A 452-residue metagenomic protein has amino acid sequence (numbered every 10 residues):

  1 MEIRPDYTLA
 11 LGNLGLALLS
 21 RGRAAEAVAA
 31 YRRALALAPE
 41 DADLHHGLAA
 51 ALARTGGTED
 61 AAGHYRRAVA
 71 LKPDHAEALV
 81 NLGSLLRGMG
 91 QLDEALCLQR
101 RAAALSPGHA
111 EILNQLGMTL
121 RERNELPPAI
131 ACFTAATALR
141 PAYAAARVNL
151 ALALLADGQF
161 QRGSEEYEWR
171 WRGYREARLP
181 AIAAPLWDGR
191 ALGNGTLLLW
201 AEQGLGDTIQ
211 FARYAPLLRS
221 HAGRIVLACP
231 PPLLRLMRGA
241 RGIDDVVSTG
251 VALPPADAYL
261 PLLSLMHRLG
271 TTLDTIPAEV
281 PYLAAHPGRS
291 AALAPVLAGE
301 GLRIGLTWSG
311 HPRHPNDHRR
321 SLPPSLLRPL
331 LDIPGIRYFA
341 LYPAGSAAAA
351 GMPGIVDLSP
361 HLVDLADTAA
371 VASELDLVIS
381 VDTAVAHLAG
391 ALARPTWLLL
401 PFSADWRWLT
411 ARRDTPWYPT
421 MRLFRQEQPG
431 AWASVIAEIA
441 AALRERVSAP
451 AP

Functional and structural regions predicted by a protein language model:
M1-L377, D382-P452: Alpha-helical solenoid repeat scaffolds of the TPR/TPR-like class and their adjacent stem/linker regions that mediate
